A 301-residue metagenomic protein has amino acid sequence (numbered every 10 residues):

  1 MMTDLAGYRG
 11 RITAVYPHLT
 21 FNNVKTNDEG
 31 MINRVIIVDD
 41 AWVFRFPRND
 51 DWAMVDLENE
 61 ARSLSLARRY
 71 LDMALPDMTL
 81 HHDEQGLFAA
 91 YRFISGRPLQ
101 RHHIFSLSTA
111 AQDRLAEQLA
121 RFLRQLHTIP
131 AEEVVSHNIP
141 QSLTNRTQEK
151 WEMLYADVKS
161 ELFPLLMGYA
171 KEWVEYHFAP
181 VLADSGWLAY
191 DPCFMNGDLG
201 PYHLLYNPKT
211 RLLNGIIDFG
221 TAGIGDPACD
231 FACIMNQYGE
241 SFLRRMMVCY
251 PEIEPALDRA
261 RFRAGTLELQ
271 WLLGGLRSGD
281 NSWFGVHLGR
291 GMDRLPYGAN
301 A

Functional and structural regions predicted by a protein language model:
T3-T20, S95, F105, T109-E117 (+3 more regions): An alpha-helical support segment within catalytic cores of ATP-dependent transferases
L5-R9, A61, E240, R244: Short, surface-exposed alpha-helical segments at coil->helix boundaries
F21-Q148: ATP-binding pocket architecture of kinase catalytic cores
E60-A61, L107-S108, A232-I234, G289-R290: Glycine-rich, phosphate-binding/catalytic loops in enzymes
R62-L64, V158, M246, M292: Catalytic core of nucleotide-sugar-dependent glycosyltransferases
L188-M195, G200-R261: Active-site Asp-x-Gly
R244-V248, E252, Q270-A301: ATP/Mg2+ or Mg2+-diphosphate-binding catalytic cores that bind nucleotide phosphates or diphosphates via glycine-rich
R261-Q270: Hydrophobic alpha-helical segments that form the core of small-molecule binding pockets and/or dimer interfaces
